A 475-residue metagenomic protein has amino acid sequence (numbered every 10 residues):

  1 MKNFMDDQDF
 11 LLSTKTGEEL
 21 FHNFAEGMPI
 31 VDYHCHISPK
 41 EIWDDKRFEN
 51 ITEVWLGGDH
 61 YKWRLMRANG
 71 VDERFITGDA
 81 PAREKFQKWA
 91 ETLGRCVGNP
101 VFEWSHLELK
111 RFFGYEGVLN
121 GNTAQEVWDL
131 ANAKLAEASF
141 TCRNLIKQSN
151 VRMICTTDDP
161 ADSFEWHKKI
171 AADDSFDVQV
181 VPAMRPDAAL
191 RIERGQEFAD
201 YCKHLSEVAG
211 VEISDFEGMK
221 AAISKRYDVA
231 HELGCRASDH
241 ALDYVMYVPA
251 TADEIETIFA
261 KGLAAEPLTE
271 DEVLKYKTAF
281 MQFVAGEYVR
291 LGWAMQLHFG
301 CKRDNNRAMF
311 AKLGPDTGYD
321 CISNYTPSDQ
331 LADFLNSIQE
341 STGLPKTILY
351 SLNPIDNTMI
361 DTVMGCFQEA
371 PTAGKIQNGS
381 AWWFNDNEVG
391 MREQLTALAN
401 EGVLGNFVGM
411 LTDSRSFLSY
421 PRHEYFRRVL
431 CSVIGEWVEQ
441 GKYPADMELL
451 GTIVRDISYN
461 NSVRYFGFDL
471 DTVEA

Functional and structural regions predicted by a protein language model:
K2-L291, G343-P345, L349-D361, G365-A475: Metal-cofactor-binding active-site regions of metalloenzymes
E272, T317-C321: Metal/cofactor-centered catalytic core regions of large enzymes
M295-L297: C-terminal amphipathic alpha-helical interaction region
C301, N306: Hard-cation-handling environments
F310-G318: Short glycine/proline- and charge-enriched loop/turn segments that cap or connect secondary-structure elements
Y325-L331: Divalent-cation-assisted or electrostatically stabilized phosphate/pyrophosphate-binding catalytic cores
F334-E340: Short, basic/hydrophobic alpha-helical segments
